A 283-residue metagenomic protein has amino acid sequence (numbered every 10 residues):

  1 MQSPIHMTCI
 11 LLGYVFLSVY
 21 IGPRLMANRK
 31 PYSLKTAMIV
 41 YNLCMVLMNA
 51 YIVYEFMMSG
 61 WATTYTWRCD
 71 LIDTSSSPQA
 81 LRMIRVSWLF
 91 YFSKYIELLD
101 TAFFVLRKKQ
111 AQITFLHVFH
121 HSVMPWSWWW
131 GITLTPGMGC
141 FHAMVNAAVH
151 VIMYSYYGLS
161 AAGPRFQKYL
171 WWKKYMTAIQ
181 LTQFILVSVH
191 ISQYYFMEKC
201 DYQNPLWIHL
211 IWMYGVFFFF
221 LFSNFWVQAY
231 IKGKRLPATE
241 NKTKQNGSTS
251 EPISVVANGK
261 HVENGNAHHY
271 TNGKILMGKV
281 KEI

Functional and structural regions predicted by a protein language model:
M1-A143, P164-T177, T182, L186-I283: Membrane-helix and juxtamembrane interface regions of eukaryotic multi-pass membrane proteins
D100, I152-P164: Alpha-helical transmembrane segments in multipass membrane proteins, preferentially the mid-helix core
C140, M144-A148, I152: A contiguous pocket-lining binding segment that forms or flanks enzyme active sites
